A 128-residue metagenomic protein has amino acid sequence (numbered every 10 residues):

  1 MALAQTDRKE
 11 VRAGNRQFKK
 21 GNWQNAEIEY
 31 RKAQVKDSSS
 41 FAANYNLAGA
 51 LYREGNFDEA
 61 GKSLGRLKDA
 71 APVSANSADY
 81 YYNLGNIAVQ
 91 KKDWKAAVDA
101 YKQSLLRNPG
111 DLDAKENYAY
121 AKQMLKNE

Functional and structural regions predicted by a protein language model:
Q5-K36: Alpha-helical segment of the N-proximal tetratricopeptide repeat
T6, W23, K32, S39-S40 (+3 more regions): Short coil loop/turn residues that delineate tetratricopeptide repeat
D7-F18, Y45-Y52, A78-V89, E116: Alpha-helical tetratricopeptide repeat
A33-S39, K95-A100: Short, charged, low-hydrophobicity "junction" segments
E54-E128: Feature detects intrinsically disordered, low-complexity acidic/polar segments
